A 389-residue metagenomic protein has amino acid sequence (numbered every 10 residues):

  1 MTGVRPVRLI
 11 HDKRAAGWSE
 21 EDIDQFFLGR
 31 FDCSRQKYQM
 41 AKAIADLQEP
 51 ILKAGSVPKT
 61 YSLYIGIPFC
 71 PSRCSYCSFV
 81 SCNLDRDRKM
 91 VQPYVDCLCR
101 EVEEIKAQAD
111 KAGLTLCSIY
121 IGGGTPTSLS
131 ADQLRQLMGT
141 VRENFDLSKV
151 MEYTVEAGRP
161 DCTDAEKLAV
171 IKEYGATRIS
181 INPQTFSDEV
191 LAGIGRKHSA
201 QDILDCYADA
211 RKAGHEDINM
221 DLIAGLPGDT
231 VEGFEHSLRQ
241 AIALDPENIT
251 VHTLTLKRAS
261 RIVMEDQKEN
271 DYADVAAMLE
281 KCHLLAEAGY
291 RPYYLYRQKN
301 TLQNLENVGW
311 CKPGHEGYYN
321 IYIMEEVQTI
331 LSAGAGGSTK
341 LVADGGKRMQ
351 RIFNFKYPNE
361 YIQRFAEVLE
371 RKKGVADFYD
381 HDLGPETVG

Functional and structural regions predicted by a protein language model:
M1, A43, L47, Y76-C77 (+1 more regions): Key residue(s) within conserved catalytic/signature motifs
M1-R8, D12-A16, E20, E49-K53 (+2 more regions): Radical SAM enzyme core and accessory elements
A15-L63: N-terminal [4Fe-4S]-dependent radical SAM core
K59-V95: Canonical Radical SAM [4Fe-4S] cluster-binding loop centered on the CxxxCxxC motif and its immediate flanking residues
G66, S180, N248-H252, I321 (+1 more regions): Beta-strand scaffold of nucleotide-dependent catalytic cores
S81-E280: Conserved non-cysteine loop/helix-boundary elements of the Radical SAM core domain that shape
P126, N300, G336-T339: Short, glycine-/Ser/Thr-/acidic-enriched flexible segments
T255, A259, V263-A333: A C-terminal junction/extension of Radical SAM enzymes
